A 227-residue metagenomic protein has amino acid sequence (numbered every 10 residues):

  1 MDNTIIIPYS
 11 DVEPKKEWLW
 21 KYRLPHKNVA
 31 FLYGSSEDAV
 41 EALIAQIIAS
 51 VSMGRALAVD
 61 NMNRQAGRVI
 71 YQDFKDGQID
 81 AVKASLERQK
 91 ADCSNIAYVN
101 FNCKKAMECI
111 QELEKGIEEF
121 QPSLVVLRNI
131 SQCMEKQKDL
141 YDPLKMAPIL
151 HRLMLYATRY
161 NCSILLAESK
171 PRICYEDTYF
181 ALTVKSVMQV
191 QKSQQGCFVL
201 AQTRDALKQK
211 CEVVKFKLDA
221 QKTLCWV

Functional and structural regions predicted by a protein language model:
M1-A91, F180: The Walker A/P-loop phosphate-binding site
M1-H26, C93, M107, Q111 (+3 more regions): Core recognition of P-loop NTPase motor domains used across DNA-transaction enzymes
W18, D80, Q111, H151 (+1 more regions): Residue-level marker for well-ordered alpha-helical positions
F31, E37, E41-A42, Q72 (+1 more regions): Phosphate-binding/switch region of NTP-binding enzymes
A49, E114-I117, H151-M154: A structural alpha-helix within SAM-dependent methyltransferase catalytic domains
A58-V59, C93, A97, I164 (+1 more regions): Secondary-structure transition/capping residues
M62-P148, L218-A220: Conserved inter-motif catalytic segment of the P-loop NTP-binding fold
